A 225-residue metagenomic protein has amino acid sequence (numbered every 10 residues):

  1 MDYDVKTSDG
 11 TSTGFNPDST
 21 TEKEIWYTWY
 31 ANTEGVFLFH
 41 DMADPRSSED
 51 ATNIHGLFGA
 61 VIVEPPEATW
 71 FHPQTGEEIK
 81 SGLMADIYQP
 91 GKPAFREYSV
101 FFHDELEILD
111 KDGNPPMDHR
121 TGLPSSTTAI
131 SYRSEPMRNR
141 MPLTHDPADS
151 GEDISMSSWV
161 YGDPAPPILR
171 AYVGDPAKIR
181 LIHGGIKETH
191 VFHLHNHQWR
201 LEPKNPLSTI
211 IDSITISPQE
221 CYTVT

Functional and structural regions predicted by a protein language model:
M1-T225: Copper-binding active sites and cupredoxin-like electron-transfer domains, recognizing His/Cys-rich ligand loops
